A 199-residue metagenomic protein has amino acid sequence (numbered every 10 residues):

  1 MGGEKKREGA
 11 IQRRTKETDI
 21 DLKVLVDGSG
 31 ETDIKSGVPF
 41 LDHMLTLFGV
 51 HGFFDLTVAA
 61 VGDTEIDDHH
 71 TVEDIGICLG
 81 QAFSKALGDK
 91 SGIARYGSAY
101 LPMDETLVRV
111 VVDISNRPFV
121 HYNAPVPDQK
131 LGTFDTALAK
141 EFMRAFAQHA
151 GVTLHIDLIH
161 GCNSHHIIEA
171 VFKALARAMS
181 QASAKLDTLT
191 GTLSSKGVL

Functional and structural regions predicted by a protein language model:
G2-L199: Structural preference for solvent-exposed beta-strand-turn elements and adjacent flexible terminal/loop segments within
